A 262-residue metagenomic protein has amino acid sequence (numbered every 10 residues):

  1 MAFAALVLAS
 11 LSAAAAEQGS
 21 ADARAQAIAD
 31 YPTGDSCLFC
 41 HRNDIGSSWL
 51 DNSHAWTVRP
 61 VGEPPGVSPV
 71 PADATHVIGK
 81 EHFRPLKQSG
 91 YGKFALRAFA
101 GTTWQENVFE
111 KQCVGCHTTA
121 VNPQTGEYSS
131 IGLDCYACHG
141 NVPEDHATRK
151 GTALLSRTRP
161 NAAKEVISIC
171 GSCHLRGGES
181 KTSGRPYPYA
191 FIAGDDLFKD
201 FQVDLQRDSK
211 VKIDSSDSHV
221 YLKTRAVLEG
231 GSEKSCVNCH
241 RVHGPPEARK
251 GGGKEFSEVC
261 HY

Functional and structural regions predicted by a protein language model:
M1-S10: Bacterial N-terminal signal peptides
L11-A15: Sec/Tat signal peptide C-region and signal peptidase I cleavage site
A16-A25, N43-F99, Q124-N238, V242-Y262: Primarily the internal scaffold of c-type cytochrome electron-transfer domains, especially repeated/multiheme c-type
A25-F39: Local sequence-structure signature of Cys/Sec-based thiol-disulfide redox active-site neighborhoods
G34, P123-Q124: Mixed-charge, Lys/Arg-enriched low-complexity segments
D35-L38, V114, G171: Extracellular secreted precursors and ectodomains with disulfide-bonded cysteine-rich loops/domains
F99-E110: Extended acidic/polar, glycine-enriched regions that form or flank non-catalytic beta-rich accessory modules
V114-V121: Transmembrane beta-strand segments that form the barrel wall of outer-membrane beta-barrel proteins
